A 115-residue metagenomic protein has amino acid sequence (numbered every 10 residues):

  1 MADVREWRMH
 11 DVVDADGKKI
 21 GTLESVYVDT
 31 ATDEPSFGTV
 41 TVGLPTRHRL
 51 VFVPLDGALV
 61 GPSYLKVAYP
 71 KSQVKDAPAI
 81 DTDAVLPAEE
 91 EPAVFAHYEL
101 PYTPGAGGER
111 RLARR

Functional and structural regions predicted by a protein language model:
M1-R115: Peripheral interaction segments used for macromolecular assembly
